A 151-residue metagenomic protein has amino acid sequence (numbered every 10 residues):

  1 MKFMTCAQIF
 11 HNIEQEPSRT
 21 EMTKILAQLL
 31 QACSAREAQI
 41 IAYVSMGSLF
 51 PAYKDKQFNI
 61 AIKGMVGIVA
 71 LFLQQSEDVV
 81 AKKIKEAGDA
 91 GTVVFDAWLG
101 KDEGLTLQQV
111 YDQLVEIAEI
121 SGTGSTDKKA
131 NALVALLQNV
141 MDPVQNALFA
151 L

Functional and structural regions predicted by a protein language model:
M1-L151: N-terminal nucleic-acid-engaging modules of covalent nucleotidyltransferase systems
